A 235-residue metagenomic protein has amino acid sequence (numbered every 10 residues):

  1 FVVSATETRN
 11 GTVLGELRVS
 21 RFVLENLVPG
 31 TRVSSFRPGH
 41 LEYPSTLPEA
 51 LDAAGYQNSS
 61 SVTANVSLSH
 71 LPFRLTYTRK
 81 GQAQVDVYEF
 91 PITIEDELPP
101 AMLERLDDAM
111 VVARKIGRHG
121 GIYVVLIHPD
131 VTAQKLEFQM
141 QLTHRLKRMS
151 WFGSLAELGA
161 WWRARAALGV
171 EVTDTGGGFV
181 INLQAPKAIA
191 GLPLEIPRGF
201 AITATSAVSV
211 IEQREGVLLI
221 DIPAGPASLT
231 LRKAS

Functional and structural regions predicted by a protein language model:
F1-P72, A83-P99, I122-P129: Metal-dependent polysaccharide deacetylase catalytic core of the NodB/CE4 family, i.e., the active-site-bearing domain
P48-A50, H70-R74, K135-T143, W162-G169: Histidine/acidic-residue-rich catalytic or RNA/ligand-binding cores of hydrolases and nuclease-related proteins
S61-L68, W151-A160: A generic structural motif
Q84-L158: Catalytic grooves of carbohydrate-active enzymes
L155-F179, Q184-G191: Non-catalytic C-terminal accessory modules of carbohydrate-active enzymes
L183-A201, L229: Surface-exposed beta-strand/loop patches in extracellular or lumenal glycoproteins
F200-V208: Change to "...patches in solvent-exposed regions of secreted, membrane-anchored, or virion-exposed structural
R214-S235: C-terminal beta-strand-rich structural cap/linker in extracellular carbohydrate-active enzymes
